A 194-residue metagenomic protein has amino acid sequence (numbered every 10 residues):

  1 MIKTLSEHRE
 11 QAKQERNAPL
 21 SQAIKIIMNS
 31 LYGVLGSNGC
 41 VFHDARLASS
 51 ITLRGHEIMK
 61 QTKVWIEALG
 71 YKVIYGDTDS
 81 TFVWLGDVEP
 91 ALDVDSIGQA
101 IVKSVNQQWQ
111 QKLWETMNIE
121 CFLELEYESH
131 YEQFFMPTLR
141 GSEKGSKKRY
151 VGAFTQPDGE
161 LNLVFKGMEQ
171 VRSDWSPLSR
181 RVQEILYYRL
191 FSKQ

Functional and structural regions predicted by a protein language model:
M1-Q194: Conserved acidic
